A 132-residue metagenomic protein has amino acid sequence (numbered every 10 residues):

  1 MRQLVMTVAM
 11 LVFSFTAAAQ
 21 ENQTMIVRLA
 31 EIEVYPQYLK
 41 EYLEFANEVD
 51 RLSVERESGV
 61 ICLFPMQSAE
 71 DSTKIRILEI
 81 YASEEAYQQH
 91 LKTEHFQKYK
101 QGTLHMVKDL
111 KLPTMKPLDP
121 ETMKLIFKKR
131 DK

Functional and structural regions predicted by a protein language model:
L4-V5, Q20-V27, F64-D71, K100-K132: Glycine-rich beta-strand-turn "strand-cap" elements at beta-sheet edges
V5, A17, E94-F96: Glycine-rich, phosphate-binding/catalytic loops in enzymes
A9-A18: Hydrophobic h-region of N-terminal signal peptides that target proteins for export in Gram-negative bacteria
L11, A46-V49, E94, T103-M106 (+1 more regions): Alpha-helix boundary/capping residues
M25-E33, C62-L91, K129: Short, well-ordered beta-strand segments in beta-rich or mixed alpha/beta enzyme and ligand-binding folds
I26-R56: N-terminal targeting signals for Sec/Tat export/insertion, comprising classic cleavable signal peptides
L52-C62, I80-M115: An amphipathic, aromatic/His-enriched active-site/gating alpha helix that lines ligand/cofactor pockets
